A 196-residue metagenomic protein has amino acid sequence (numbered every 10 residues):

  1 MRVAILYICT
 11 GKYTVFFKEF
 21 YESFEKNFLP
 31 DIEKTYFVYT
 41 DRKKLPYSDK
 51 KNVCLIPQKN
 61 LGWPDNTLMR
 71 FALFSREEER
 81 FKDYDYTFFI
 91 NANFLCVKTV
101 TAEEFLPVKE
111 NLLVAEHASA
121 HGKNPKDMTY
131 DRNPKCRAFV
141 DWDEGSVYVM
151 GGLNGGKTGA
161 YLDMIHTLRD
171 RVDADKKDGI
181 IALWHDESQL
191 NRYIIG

Functional and structural regions predicted by a protein language model:
M1-N66, E77-D83: N-terminal anchoring/stem segment of glycosyltransferases
F37, C54-I56, F88-I90, L112-V114 (+1 more regions): Hydrophobic/aromatic beta-strand patches that form the interior of the parallel beta-sheet core in alpha/beta enzyme
Q58-I90, L183-Y193: A conserved donor-nucleotide-binding helix/loop in the catalytic core of Leloir-type glycosyltransferases
F71-N124: GT-A fold catalytic core of metal-dependent nucleotide-sugar glycosyltransferases, centered on the diacidic
G122-R132, Y148-G152: Conserved core of the sugar-phosphate nucleotidyltransferase
Y130-S146: Short, flexible, basic/aromatic active-site loop/helix in glycosyltransferases
W142-G196: Catalytic core and acceptor-binding pocket of nucleotide-sugar-dependent glycosyltransferases
